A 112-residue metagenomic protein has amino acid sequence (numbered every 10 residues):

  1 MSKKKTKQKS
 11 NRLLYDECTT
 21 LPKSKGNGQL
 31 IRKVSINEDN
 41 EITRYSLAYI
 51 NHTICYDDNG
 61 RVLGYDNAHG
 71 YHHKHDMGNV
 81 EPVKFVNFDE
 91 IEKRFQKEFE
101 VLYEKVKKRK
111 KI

Functional and structural regions predicted by a protein language model:
S2-H73: The feature represents the first ordered module of a protein
G78-K110: Short, compact, well-ordered microdomains
